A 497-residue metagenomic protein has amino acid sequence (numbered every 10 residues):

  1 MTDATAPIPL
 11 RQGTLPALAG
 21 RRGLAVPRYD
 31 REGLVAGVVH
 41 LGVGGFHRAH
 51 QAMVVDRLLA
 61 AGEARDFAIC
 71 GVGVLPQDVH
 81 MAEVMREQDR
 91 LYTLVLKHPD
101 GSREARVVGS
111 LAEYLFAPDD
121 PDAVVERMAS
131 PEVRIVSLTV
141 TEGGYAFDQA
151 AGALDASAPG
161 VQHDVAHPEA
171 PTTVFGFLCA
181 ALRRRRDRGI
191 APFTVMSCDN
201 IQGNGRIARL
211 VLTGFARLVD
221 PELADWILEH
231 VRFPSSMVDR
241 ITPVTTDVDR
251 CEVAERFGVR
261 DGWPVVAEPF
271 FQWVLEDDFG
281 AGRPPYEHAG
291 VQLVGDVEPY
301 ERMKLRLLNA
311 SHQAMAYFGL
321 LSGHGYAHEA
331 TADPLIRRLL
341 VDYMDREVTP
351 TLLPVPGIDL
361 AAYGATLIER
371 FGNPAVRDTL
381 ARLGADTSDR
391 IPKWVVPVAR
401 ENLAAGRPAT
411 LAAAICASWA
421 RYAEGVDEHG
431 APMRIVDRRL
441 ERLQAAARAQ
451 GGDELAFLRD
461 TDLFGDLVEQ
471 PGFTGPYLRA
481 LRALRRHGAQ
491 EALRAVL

Functional and structural regions predicted by a protein language model:
T2-L497: Substrate/ligand-engaging "lid" and interaction regions
